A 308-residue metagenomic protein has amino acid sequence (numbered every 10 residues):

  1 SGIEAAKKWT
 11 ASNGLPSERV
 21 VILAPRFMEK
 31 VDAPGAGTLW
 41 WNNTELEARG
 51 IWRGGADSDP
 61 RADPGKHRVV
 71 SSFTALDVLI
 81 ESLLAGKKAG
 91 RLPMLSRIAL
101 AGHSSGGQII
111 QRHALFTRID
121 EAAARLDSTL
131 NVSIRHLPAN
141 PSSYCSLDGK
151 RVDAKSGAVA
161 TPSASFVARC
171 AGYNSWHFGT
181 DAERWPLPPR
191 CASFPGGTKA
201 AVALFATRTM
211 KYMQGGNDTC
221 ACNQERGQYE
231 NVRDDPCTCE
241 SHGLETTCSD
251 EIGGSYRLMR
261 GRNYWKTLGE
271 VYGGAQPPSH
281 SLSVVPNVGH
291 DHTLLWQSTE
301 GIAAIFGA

Functional and structural regions predicted by a protein language model:
G2-S82, L126-S128, I134, P138-L147 (+2 more regions): Active-site machinery of serine-nucleophile hydrolases
F27-K30, L282-H292: Histidine-bearing beta->alpha loop at or near hydrolase active sites
T74-S96: Conserved acidic catalytic loop of the alpha/beta-hydrolase fold
R97-A99, R135: Residue in the alpha/beta-hydrolase core beta-strand immediately N-terminal to the catalytic nucleophile
L100-G106, I110: Gly/Ala-rich beta-loop-alpha elbow adjacent to hydrolase catalytic centers
R112-I134: Conserved hydrolase catalytic core segment
D127-E270, G274: The feature captures the conserved acid-bearing segment of alpha/beta-hydrolase catalytic domains
Q297-A308: Catalytic active-site module of serine/aspartate enzymes centered on a nucleophile-bearing elbow/loop
